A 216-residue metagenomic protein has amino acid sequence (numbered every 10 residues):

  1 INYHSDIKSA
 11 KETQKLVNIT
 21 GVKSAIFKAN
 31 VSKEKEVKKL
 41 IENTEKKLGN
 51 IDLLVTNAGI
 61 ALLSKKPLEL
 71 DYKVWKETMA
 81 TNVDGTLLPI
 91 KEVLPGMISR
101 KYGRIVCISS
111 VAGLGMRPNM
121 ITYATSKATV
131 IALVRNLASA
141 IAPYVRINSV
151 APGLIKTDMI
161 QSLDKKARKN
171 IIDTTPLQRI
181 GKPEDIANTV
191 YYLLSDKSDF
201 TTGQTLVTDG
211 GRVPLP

Functional and structural regions predicted by a protein language model:
I7, K28-L40, Y72, E184-D185: The beta1-alpha1 cofactor-binding region of Rossmann-like NAD(H)/NADP(H)-dependent oxidoreductases
A61-S64, L114-G115, T174, Y191 (+1 more regions): Short C-terminal tail/terminal secondary-structure segment of NAD(P)H-dependent dehydrogenase/reductase domains
K65-P67, D71-K76, I160, I171: Substrate-binding pocket helix/loop in short-chain dehydrogenase/reductase
I90, S126, V134: Active-site helix of classical SDR
P95, A138-P143, D199: Alpha-helical segment proximal to the catalytic Tyr-Lys
S110: Residue(s) in the substrate-gating loop at a strand-loop-helix junction that position the organic substrate next
S149, I171-K197, T201, T208-G210: C-terminal helical subdomain
